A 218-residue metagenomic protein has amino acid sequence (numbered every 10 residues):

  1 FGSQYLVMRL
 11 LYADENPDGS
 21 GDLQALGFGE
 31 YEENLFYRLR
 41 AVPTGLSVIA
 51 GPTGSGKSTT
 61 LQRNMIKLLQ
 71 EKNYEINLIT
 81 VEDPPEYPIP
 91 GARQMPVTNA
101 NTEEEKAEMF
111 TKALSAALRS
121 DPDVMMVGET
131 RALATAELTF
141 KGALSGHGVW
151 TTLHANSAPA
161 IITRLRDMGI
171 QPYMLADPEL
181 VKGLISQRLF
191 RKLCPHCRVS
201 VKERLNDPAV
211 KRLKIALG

Functional and structural regions predicted by a protein language model:
F1-G218: Short, flexible helix-loop junctions that flank or precede catalytic/ligand sites
